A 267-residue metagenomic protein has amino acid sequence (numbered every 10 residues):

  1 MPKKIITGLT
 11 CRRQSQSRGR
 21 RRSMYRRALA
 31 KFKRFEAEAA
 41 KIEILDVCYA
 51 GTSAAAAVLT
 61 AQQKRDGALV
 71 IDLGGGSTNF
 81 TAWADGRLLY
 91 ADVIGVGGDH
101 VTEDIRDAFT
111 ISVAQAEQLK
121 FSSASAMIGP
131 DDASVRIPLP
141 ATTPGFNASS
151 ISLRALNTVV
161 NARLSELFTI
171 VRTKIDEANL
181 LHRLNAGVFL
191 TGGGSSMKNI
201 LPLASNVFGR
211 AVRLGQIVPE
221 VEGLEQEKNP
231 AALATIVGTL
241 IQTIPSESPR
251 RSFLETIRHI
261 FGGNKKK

Functional and structural regions predicted by a protein language model:
M1-V70, R87-L89, S112-V113, Q118-N157 (+4 more regions): Nucleotide/phosphate-binding catalytic cleft detector across ATP-hydrolyzing and phosphate-transferring enzymes
A37, D72, I105, V171 (+2 more regions): Residue-level signature of catalytic and energy-coupling elements of molecular machines, predominantly ATP/GTP-dependent
V70-S77, W83-G86, G95-D99, G192-S195: A short acidic Gly-Thr/Ser loop motif
L89-Y90, E103, S152-A155, P219-Q226: Short beta-alpha connecting loops at secondary-structure transitions that line or flank enzyme active sites
G95-A116: A conserved active-site cap/scaffold subdomain adjacent to cofactor or substrate pockets
E103, R154, T158, A162-T169 (+6 more regions): Feature representing long, continuous alpha-helical segments
A178-G193: Short glycine-rich phosphate-binding loop at a beta-alpha junction
N206-I236: Conserved phosphate-binding/catalytic loops in two-lobed NTP-binding clefts
